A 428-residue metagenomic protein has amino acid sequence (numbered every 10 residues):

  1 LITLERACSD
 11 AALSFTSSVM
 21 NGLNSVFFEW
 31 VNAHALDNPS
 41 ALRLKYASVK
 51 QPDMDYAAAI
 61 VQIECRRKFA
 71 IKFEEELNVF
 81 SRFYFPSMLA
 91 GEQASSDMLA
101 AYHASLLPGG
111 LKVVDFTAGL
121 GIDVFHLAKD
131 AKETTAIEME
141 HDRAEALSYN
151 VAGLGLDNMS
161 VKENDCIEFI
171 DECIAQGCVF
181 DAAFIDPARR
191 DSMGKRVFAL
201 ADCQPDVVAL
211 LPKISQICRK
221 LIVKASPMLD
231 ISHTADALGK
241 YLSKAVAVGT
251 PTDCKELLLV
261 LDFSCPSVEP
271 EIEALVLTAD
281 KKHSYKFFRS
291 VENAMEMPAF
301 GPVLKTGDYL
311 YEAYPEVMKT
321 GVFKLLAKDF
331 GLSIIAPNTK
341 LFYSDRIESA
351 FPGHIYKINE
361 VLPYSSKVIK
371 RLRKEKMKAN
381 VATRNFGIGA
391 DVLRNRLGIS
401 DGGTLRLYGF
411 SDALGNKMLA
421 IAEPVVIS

Functional and structural regions predicted by a protein language model:
L1-S428: SAM-dependent transferase fold signal centered on methyltransferase-like domains, encompassing both Class I
